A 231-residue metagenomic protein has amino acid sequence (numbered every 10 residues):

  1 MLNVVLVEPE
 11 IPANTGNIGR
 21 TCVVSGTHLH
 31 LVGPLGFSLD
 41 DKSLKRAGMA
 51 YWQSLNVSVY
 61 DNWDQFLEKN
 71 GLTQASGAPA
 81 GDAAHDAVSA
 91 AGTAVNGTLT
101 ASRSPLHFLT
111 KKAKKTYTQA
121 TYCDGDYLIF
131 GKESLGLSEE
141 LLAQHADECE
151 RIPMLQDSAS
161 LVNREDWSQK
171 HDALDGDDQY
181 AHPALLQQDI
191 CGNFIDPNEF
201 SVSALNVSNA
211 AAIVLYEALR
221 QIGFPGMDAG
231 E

Functional and structural regions predicted by a protein language model:
M1-E231: Post-transcriptional modification and biogenesis factors for structured RNAs of the translation apparatus
